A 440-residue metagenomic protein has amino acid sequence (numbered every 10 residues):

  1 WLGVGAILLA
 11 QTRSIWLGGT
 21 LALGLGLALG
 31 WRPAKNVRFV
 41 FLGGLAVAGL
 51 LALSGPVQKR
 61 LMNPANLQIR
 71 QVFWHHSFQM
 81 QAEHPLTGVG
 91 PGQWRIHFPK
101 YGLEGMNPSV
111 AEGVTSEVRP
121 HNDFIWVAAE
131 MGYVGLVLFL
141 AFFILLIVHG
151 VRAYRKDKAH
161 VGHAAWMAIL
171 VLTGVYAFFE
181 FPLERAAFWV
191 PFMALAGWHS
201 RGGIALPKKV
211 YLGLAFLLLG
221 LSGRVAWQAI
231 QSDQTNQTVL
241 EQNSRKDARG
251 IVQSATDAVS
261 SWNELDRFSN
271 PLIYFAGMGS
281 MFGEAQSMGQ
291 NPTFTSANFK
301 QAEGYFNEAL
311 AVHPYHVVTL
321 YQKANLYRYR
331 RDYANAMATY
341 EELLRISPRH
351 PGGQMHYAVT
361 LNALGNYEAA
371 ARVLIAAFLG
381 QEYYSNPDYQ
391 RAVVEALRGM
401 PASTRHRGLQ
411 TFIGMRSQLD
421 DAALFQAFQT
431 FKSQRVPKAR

Functional and structural regions predicted by a protein language model:
W1-G5, A159-L170: Short hydrophobic alpha-helices at membrane interfaces in multi-pass membrane enzymes
V4-G19, G24-E83, P91, I96 (+3 more regions): A membrane-periplasm/extracellular boundary helix in multi-pass inner-membrane enzymes that assemble envelope glycans
W16-A28, F143-L146, V190-W198: Hydrophobic transmembrane alpha-helices of multi-pass, membrane-embedded glycosylation machinery
A65, Q79-E83, P91-A129: Interfacial juxtamembrane loops and adjacent helix segments that form the catalytic/substrate-binding surfaces
A128-M131, A164-F192: Membrane helix-loop boundary segments at the extracytoplasmic
Y133-A165: Hydrophobic transmembrane alpha-helices and their immediate junctions
K156-V161, L195-I230: A juxtamembrane structural motif centered on a specific transmembrane helix
L240-R440: C-terminal luminal/periplasmic domains and tails of membrane-associated envelope-modifying transferases
